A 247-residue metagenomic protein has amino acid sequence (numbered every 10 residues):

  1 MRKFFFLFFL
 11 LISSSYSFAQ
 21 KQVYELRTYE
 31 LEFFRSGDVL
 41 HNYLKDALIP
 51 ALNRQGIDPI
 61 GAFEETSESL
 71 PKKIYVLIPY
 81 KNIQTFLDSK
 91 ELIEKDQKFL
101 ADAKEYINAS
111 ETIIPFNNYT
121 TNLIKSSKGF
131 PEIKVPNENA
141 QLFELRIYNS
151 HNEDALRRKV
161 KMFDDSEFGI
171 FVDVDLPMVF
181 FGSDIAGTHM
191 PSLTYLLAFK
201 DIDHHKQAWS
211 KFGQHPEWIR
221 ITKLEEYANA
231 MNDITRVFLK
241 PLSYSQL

Functional and structural regions predicted by a protein language model:
M1-Q22: Bacterial Sec-dependent N-terminal signal peptides
L7, S13-S14, F212-Q214, I219-R220: Accessory, usually C-terminal, subdomains that scaffold auxiliary metal cofactors
A19-W218, Y227-L247: Short S/T/G/P-rich N-terminal loop/turn motif that feeds into the first structured element of a domain
